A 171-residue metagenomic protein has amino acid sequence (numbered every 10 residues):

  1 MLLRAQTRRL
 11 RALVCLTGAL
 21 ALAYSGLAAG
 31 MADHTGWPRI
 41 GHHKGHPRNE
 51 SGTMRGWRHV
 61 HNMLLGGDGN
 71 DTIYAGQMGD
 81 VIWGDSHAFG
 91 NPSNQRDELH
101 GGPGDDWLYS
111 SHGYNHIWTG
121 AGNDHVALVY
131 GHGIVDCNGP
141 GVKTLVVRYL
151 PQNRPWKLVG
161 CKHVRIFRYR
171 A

Functional and structural regions predicted by a protein language model:
M1-R8: N-terminal secretory signal peptides that target proteins for export/translocation
C15-Y24: Bacterial N-terminal signal peptides
L27-H34: Sec-dependent signal peptide cleavage junction
G41, G45-P47, G56-R58, G66 (+9 more regions): Glycine-centered beta-turn/loop sites at beta-strand termini
L128-A171: Leucine-rich solenoid repeat scaffolds
